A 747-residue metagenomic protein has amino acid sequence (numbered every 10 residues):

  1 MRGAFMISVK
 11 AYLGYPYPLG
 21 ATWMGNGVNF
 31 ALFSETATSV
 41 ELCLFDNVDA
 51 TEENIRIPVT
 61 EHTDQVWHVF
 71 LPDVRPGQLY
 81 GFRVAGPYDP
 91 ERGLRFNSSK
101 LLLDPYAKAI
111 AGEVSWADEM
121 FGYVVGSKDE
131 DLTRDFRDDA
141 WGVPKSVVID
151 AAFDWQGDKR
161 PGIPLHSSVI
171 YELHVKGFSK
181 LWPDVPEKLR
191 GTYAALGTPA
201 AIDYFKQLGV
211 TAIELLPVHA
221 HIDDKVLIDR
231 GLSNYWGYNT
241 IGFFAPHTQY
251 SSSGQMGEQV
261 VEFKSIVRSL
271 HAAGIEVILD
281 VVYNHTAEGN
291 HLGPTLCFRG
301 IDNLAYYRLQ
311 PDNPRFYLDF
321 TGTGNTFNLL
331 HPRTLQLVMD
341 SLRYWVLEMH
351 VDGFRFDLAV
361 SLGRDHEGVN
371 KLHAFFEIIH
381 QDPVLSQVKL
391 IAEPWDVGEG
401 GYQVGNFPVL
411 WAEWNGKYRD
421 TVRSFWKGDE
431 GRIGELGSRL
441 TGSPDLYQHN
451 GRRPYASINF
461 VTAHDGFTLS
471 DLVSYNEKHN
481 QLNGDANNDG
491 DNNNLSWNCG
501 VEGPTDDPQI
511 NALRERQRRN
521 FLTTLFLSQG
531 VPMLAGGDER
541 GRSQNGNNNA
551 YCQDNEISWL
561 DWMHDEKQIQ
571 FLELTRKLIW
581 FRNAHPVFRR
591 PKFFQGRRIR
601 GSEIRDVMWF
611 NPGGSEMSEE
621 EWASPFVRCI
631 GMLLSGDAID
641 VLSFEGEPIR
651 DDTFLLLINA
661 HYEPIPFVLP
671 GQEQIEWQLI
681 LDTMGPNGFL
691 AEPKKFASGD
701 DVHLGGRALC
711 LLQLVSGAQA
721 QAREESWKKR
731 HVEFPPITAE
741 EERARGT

Functional and structural regions predicted by a protein language model:
R2-Y171, K176, Y193, T505 (+3 more regions): Carbohydrate-interacting/catalytic domains
L32, F82, L173, L215 (+8 more regions): Conserved, mostly hydrophobic/aromatic
S34-T36, E61-T63, D73-R75, G86 (+20 more regions): Short, flexible loop/turn elements at secondary-structure junctions
G86-D154, K225-N239, A273, G293-L318 (+2 more regions): Core domains of carbohydrate- and sulfate-ester-processing enzymes
D89-G93, S179-L181, H221-K225, H285-E288 (+6 more regions): Short catalytic/ligand-binding loop motif for oxyanion handling, primarily in non-cytosolic enzymes, centered on
D139, H174-H350, L358-Q381, G401 (+1 more regions): Substrate-binding/active-site clefts of carbohydrate-active enzymes
V169-Y171, I213, V277-L279, F354 (+2 more regions): Hydrophobic faces of well-ordered beta-strands that scaffold small-molecule active sites in alpha/beta enzyme cores
H350, D365, K371-G536, R540-G541 (+5 more regions): Conserved alpha/beta catalytic core and glycan-binding cleft of carbohydrate-active enzymes
